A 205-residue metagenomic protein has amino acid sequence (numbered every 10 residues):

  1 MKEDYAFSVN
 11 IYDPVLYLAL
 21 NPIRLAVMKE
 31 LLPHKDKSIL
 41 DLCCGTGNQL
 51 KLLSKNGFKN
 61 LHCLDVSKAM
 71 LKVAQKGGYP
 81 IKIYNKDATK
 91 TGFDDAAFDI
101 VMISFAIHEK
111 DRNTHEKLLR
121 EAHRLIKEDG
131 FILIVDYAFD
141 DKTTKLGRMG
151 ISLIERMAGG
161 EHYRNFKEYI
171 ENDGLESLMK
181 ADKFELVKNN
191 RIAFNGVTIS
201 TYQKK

Functional and structural regions predicted by a protein language model:
M1-P33, N48: Conserved class I S-adenosyl-L-methionine
D36-S38: Nucleotide donor/acceptor-binding cores
L40-K90: Class I SAM-dependent methyltransferase SAM/SAH-binding core
Q49, V135-D182, K188-R191: C-terminal alpha-helical "lid/dimerization" subdomain adjacent to the S-adenosyl-L-methionine
T89-V101: A short acidic, Gly/Pro-enriched loop at the edge of an enzyme's catalytic core that lines a small-molecule cofactor
I100-N113: A short SAM/SAH-binding and catalytic strip from SAM-dependent methyltransferases
E116-E128: A short glycine-rich, Lys/Arg-flanked "PGG" loop and its adjoining helix->strand segment in the class I
D182-K205: Core SAM-dependent methyltransferase catalytic element
